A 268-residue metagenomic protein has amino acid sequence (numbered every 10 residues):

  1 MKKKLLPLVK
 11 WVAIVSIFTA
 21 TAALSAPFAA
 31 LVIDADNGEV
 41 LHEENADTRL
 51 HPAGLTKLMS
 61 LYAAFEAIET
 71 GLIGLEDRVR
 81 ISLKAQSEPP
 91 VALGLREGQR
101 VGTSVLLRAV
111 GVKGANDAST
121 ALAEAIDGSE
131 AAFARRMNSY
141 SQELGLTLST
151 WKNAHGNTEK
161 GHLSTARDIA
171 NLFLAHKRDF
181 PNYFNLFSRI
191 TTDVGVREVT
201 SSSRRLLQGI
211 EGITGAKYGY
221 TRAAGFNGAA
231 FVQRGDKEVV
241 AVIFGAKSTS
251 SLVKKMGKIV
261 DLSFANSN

Functional and structural regions predicted by a protein language model:
M1-L5: N-terminal secretory signal peptides that target proteins for export/translocation
V9-A20: Bacterial N-terminal signal peptides
W11, A35, D193-V194: Short, positively charged
A22-S164, L174-K177: Active-site-adjacent loops and short helices of periplasmic peptidoglycan-processing enzymes
A26-F28, T103-S104, S129-N268: Penicillin-recognizing serine hydrolase domain
